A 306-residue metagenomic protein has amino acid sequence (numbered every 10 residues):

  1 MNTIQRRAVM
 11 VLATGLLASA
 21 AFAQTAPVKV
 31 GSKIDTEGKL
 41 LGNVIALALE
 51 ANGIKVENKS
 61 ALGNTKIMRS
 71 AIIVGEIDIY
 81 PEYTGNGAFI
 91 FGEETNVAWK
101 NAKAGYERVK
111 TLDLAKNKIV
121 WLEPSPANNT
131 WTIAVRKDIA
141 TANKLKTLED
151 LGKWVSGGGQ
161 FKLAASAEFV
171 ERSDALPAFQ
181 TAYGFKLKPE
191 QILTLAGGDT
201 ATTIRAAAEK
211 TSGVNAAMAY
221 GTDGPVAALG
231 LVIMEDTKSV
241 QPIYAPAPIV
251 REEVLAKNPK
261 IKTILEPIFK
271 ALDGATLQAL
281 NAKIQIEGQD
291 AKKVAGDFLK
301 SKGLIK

Functional and structural regions predicted by a protein language model:
R6-M10: N-terminal export leaders
S19-A23: Sec/Tat signal peptide C-region and signal peptidase I cleavage site
P27-I45, A61-N64, E168-E171: Extracytoplasmic "Venus flytrap"
T36, N58-S70, A167, K188-R205: Short helix-initiation/N-cap motifs at beta->coil->alpha
T36-K55, P177, T181-Y183: Short, polar/charged alpha-helical segment
K39-V44, I54-Y83: Extracytoplasmic small-molecule ligand-binding "clamshell" domains of the periplasmic binding protein/Venus flytrap
L47-A48, K66-I77, E93, A182 (+1 more regions): Short helices/loops that flank or line small-molecule/ion binding pockets
T84-P177, T181-F185, P189-G198, E209 (+3 more regions): Contiguous mixed-secondary-structure segments that line small-molecule binding/active-site clefts of soluble domains
